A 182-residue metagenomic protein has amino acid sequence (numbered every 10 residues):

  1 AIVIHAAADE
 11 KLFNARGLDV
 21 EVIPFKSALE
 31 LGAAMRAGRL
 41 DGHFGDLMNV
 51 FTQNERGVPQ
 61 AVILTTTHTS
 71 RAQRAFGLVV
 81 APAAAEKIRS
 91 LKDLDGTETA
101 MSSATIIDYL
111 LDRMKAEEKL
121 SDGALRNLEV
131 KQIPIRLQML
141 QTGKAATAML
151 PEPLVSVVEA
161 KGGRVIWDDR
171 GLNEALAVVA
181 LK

Functional and structural regions predicted by a protein language model:
A1-S121, R126-V130, R136-M139, A146-E152 (+1 more regions): Short, glycine-/small- and polar/acidic-enriched structural segments that line small-molecule recognition paths
L78-V79, V178-L181: Short glycine- and hydrophobic/aromatic-rich loop-to-beta-strand nucleating segment in the catalytic cores
V158: Short helix- or helix-capping micro-motifs that position conserved polar/aromatic residues at function-defining sites
